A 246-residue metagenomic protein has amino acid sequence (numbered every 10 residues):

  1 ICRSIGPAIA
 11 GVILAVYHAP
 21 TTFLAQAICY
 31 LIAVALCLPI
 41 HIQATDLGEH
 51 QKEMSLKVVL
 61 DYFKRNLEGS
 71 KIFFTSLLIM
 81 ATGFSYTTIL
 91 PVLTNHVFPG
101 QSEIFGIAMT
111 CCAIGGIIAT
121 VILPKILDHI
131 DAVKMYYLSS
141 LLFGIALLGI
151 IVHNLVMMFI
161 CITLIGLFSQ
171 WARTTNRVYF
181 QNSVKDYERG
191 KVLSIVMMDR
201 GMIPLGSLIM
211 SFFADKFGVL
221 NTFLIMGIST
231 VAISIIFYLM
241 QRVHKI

Functional and structural regions predicted by a protein language model:
I1-A8, F63-L67, Q101, I195 (+1 more regions): Loop-to-transmembrane-helix entry motif
R3, P7, S76-T87, P204: Conserved extracellular-gate-facing transmembrane-helix segments in secondary transporters
S4-I13, L205-F213: A gly/Pro-rich, aromatic-decorated transmembrane alpha-helix motif that marks the paired, flexible gating helices
V16-Y17, F63-K64, A81, V152 (+1 more regions): Transmembrane helix irregularities
A19, F23-K52, L239-I246: Helix-loop junctions on the cytosolic side of multi-pass membrane transporters, especially the intracellular loop
C29-L31, L78, L90, N95-I246: C-terminal transmembrane bundle of multi-pass solute transporters/carriers
Q43-F74: Juxtamembrane intracellular "pre-TM" segments in multi-pass secondary transporters
R65-S85, T163: Pair of pore-lining "gating" transmembrane helices in MFS-fold secondary transporters
